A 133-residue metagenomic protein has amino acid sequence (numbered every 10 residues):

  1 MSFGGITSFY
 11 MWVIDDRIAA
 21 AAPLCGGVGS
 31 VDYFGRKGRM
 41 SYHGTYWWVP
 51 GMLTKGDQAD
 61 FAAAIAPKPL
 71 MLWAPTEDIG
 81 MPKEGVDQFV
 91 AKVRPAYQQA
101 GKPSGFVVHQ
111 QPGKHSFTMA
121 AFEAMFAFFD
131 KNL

Functional and structural regions predicted by a protein language model:
M1-G4, S8: Gly/Ala-rich beta-loop-alpha elbow adjacent to hydrolase catalytic centers
S2, T76, P112: Residue-level signal for short, function-critical loop segments
Y10-I14: Active-site signature of alpha/beta-hydrolase-fold catalytic machinery across serine- and Asp/Cys-nucleophile hydrolases
I18-A62, P67, P82, V86-V90 (+1 more regions): Mobile cap/lid helix-loop segments that gate and shape the active-site cleft of serine hydrolases
L24-C25, W73, Q111: Alpha/beta-hydrolase-fold catalytic nucleophile elbow
G44-T45, A91-L133: C-terminal catalytic histidine-bearing segment of alpha/beta-hydrolase fold enzymes
I65, L72-A74: Short beta-strand/loop motif that positions the catalytic acidic residue of the alpha/beta-hydrolase fold
T76-D87, H115-S116: Acidic catalytic loop of the alpha/beta-hydrolase fold
